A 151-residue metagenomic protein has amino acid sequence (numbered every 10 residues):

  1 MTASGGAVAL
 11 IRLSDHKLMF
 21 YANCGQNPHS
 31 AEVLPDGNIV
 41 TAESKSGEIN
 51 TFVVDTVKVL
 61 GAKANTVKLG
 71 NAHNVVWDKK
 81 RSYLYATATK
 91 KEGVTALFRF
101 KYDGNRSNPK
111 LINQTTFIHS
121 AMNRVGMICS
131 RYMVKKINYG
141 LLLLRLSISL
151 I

Functional and structural regions predicted by a protein language model:
M1-G5, V40-K45, A86-K90, M133 (+1 more regions): Conserved beta-strand positions in repeat-built beta-propeller and related beta-rich domains
A3-G5, S14-E32: Blade-loop segments of beta-propeller domains
A7-A9, G47-N50, E92-L97, S147-S149: Structural signal for beta-propeller blades
H16-A22, K58-V67, K110-M122: A short beta-strand motif characteristic of beta-propeller blades
G25-L34, L69-W77, H119-V134: Repeated scaffold domains used in trafficking and secretory/extracellular systems, primarily beta-propellers
P28-S30, G37-V76: Short N-terminal edge-element motif at the start of the domain
D36-N38, K80-S82, K135-I137: Short coil/turn segments that connect the beta-strands within blades of beta-propeller domains
F52-K58, R99-K110, I151: Short loop/turn segments immediately following beta-strands, especially the blade-tip and inter-blade linker loops
